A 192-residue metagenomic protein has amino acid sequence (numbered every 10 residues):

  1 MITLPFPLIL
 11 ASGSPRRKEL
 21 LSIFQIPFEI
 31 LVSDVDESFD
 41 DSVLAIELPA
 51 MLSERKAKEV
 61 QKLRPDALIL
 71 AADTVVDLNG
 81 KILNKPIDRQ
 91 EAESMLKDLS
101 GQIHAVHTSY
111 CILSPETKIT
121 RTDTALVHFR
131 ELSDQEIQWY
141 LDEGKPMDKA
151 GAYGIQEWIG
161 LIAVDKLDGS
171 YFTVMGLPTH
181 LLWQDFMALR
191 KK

Functional and structural regions predicted by a protein language model:
I2-I9, L44-K192: Anionic-ligand binding patches
T3-I26: N-terminal beta1-alpha1 ligand-phosphate binding loop
S12-S14, S33, S100: Short linear Ser/Thr-Pro motifs
E19-I23, D40, K62-L63: Short loop/helix-cap segments at secondary-structure boundaries that form the rim of catalytic
P27-E29, P146: Residue-level detector of anion-binding/catalytic polar loops
E29-S38: A short beta-strand-loop structural module common to alpha/beta enzyme folds
